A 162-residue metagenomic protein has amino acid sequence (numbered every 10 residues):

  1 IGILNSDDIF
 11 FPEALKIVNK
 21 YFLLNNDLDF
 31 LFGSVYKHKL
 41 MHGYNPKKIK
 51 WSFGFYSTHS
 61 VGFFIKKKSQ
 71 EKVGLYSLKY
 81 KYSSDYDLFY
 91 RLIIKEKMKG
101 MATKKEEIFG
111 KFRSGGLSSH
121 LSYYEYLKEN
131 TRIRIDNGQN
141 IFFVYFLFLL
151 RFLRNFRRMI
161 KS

Functional and structural regions predicted by a protein language model:
I1-L121: Nucleotide-sugar donor-binding/catalytic module of glycosyltransferases that assemble extracellular/cell-envelope
L4, K81-S83, E125-Y126, L147 (+1 more regions): Residue-level recognition of hydrophobic positions within alpha-helical transmembrane segments
K20, K72, R132, R151 (+1 more regions): Charged/polar, solvent-exposed surface patches and flexible loops
N45-P46, E125-L127, R157-M159: Surface-exposed beta-strand edges and their flanking turn/coil or helix-capping segments
S84, T131-I133, F156: A generic membrane alpha-helix/interface feature
I108, S119-F143: Catalytic core of nucleotide-sugar-dependent glycosyltransferases
N137-I160: A transmembrane-helix-recognition feature enriched in membrane-embedded lipid enzymes and envelope glyco-/phospholipid
